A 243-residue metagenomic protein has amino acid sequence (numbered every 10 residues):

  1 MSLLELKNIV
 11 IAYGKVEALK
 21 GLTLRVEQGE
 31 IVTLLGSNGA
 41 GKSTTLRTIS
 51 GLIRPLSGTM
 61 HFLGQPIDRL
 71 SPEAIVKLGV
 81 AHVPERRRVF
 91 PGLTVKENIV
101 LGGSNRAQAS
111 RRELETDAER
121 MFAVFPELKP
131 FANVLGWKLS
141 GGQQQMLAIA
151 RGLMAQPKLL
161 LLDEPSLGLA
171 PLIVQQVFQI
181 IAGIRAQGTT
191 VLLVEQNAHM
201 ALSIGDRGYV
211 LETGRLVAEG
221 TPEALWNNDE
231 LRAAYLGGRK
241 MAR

Functional and structural regions predicted by a protein language model:
G14, L70, V95-T116, V124-P126 (+1 more regions): ABC-type ATPase nucleotide-binding domains, specifically the catalytic core motifs of the NBD
L35-S37: The feature captures the beta-strand-to-loop junction immediately N-terminal to the Walker
S50: Helix-to-loop junction immediately C-terminal to a conserved catalytic motif
G58-P66, L78, R112-A118: Conserved ABC transporter NBD signature motif
L135-L139: Conserved ABC ATPase signature
G152-L153: ABC ATPase C-loop
Q156: Conserved catalytic motifs of ABC-family nucleotide-binding domains
